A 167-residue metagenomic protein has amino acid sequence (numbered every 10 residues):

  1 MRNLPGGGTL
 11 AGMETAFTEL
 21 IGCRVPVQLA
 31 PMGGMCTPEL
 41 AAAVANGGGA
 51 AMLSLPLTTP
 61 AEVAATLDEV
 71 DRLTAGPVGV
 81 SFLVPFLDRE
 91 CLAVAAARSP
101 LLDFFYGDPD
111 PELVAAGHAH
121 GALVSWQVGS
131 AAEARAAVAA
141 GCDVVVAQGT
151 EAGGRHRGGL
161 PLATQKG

Functional and structural regions predicted by a protein language model:
G7-G167: Active-site entrance/lid segments in N-terminal catalytic domains of soluble metabolic enzymes
